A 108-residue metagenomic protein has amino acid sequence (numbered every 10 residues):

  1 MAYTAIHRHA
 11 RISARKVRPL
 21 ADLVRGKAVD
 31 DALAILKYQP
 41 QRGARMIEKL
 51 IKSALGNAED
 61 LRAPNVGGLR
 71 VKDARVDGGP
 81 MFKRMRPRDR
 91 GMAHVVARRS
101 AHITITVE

Functional and structural regions predicted by a protein language model:
M1-E108: Structured, basic alpha/beta domains of bacterial-type, RNA-associated proteins
